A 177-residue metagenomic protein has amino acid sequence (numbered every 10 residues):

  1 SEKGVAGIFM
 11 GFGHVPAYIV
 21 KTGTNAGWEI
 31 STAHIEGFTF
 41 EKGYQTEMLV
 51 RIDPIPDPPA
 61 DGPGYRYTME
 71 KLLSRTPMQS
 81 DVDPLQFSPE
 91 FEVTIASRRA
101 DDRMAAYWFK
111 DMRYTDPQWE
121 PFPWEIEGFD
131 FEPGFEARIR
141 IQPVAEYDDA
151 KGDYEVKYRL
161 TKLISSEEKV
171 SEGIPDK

Functional and structural regions predicted by a protein language model:
S1-K177: Exposed, flexible binding/inhibitory loops of compact, secreted disulfide-stabilized domains
